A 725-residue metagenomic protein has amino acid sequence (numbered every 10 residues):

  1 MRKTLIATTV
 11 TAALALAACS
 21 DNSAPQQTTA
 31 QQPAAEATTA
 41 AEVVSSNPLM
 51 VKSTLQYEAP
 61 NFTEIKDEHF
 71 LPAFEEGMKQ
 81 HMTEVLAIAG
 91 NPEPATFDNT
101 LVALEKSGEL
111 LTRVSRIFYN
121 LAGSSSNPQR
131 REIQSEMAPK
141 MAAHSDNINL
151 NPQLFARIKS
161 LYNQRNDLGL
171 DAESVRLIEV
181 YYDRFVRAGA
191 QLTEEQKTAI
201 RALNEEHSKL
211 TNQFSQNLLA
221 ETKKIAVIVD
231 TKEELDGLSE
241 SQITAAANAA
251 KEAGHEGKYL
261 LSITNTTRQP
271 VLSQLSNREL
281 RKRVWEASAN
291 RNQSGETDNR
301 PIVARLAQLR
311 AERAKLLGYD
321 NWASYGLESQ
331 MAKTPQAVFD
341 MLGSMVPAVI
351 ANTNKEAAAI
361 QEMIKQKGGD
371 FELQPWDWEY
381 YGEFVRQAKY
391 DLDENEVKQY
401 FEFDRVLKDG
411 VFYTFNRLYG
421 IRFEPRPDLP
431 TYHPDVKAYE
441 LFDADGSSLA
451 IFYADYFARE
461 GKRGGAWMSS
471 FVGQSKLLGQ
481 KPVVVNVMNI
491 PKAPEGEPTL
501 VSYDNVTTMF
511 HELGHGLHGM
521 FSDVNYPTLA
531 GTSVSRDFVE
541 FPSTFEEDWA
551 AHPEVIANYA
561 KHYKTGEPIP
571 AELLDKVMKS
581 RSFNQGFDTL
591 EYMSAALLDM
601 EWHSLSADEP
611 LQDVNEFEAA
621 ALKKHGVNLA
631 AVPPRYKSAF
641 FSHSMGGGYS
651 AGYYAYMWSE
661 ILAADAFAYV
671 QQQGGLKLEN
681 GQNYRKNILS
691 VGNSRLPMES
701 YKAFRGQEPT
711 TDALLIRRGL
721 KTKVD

Functional and structural regions predicted by a protein language model:
M1-T4: Positively charged n-region of N-terminal signal peptides that target proteins for export
A15-A18: C-terminal motif of bacterial Sec signal peptides marking the signal peptidase cleavage site
S20-N22: Bacterial signal peptide processing site
P33-S239, V670, D725: N-terminal helix-rich structural modules
A34-H69, E76, D236-G237, K258-L260 (+10 more regions): C-terminal, non-catalytic "cap/extension" segments appended to globular domains
T54-H69, F118-M137, S160-A202, S262-P301 (+6 more regions): Short His/Asp/Glu-rich catalytic/ion-coordination signatures at enzyme active sites or charged loops
E173, L177, Q216, E221-S262 (+7 more regions): Active-site-proximal, well-structured secondary-structure segments within enzyme catalytic domains
P491-F510: Short pre-active-site segment immediately N-terminal to the catalytic Zn-binding motif
